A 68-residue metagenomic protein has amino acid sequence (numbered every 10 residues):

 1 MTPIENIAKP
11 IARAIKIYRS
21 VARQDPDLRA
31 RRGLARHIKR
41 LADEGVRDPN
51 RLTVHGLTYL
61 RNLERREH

Functional and structural regions predicted by a protein language model:
M1-Q24: N-terminal acidic leader/helix
P26, E67-H68: Amphipathic alpha-helical interaction segments
R29-G45: Amphipathic alpha-helical segments that form the core helices of the histone-fold
R40-E67: Short, charged early-sequence alpha-helical segments and their helix-coil boundaries
